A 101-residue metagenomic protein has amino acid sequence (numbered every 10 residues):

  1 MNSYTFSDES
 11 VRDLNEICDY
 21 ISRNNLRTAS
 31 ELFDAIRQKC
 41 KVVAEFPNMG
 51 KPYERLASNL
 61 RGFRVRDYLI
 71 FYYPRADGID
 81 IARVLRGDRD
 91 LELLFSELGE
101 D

Functional and structural regions predicted by a protein language model:
M1-F33: Arg/Lys-rich, positively charged N-terminal/basic patches that mediate binding to nucleic acids
S30-E31, K51-Y53, L93-L94: Short, hydrophobic secondary-structure boundary micro-motifs
V42-E45: Short proline/glycine- and basic residue-enriched helix-capping loop/turn segments at helix->loop/beta transitions
N48-G78: Basic/aromatic recognition patch in beta-strand/loop cores that engages polyanionic ligands
Y68, Y73-D101: Enriched for short, Lys/Arg-rich terminal
